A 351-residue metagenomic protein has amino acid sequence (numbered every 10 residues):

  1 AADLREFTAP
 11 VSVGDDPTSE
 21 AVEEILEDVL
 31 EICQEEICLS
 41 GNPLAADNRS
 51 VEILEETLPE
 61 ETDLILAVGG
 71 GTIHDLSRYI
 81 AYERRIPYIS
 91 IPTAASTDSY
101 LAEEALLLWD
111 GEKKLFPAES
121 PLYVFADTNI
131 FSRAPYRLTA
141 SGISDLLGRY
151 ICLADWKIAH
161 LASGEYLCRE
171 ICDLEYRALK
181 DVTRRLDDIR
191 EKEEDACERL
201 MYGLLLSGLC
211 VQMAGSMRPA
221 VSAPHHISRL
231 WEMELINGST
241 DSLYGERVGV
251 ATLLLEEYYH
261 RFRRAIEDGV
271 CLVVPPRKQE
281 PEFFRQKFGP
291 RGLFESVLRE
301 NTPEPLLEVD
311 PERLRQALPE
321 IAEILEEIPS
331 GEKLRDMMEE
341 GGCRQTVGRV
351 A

Functional and structural regions predicted by a protein language model:
A1-L64: ATP/NTP phosphate-donor binding region
E60-I80, R84-T93: A short, small-residue-rich loop immediately preceding and capping a beta-strand
V68, T97-L101, S242, E246: Active-site histidine-anchored catalytic micro-motif
Y82-D181: A glycine/threonine-rich phosphate-anchoring loop and its flanking beta-alpha core in nucleotide/phosphate-binding
L174-P319, E323-K333: Active-site segments that bind and position negatively charged phosphate/pyrophosphate groups
R344-Q345, R349-V350: A conserved acidic, glycine/proline-rich C-terminal tail/linker
